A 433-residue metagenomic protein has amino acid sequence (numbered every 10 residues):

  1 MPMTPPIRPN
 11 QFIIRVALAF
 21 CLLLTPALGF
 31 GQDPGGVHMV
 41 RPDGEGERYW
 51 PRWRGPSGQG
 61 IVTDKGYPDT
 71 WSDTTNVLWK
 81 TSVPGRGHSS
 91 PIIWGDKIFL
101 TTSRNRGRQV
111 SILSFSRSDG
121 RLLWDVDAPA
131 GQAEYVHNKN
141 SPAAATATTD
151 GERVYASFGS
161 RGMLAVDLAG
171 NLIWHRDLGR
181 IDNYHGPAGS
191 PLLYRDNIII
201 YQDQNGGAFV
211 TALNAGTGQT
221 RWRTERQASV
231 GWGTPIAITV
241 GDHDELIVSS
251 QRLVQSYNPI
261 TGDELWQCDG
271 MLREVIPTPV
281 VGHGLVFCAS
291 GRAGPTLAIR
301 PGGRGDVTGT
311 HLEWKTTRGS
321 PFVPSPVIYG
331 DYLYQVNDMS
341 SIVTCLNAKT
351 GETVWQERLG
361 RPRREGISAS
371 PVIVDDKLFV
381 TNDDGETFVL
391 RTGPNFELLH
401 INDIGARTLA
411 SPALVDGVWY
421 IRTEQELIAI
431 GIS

Functional and structural regions predicted by a protein language model:
M1-I13: N-terminal secretory signal peptides that target proteins for export/translocation
R8, C21-L23, G31: Short intrinsically disordered, low-complexity segments
N10-F12, A19, L272, G405: Generic alpha-helix initiation/capping and coil-helix boundary signal
I13-R15, G36: Detector for intrinsically disordered, low-structure N-terminal pre-sequences
R15-A27: Bacterial N-terminal signal peptides
G29-S433: Noncatalytic, solvent-exposed loop/strand surfaces of beta-propeller-type extracellular/periplasmic domains
